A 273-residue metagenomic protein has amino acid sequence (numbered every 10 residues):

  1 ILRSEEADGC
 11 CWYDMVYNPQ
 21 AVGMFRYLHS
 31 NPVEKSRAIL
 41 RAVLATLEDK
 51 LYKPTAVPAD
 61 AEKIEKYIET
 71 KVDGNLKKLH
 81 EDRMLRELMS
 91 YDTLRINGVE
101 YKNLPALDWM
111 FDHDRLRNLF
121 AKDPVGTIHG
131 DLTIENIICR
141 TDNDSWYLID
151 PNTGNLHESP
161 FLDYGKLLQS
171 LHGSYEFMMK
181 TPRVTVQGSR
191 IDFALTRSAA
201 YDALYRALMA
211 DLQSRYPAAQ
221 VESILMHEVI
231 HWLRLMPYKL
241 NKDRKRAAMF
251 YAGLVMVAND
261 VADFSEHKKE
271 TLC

Functional and structural regions predicted by a protein language model:
I1-C11: Short beta-strand micro-motifs within the conserved protein kinase catalytic domain, predominantly in the N-lobe
R3, V16-Y17, D150-P151: Residue-level recognition of conserved beta-strand positions in structured domain cores
G9-V22: Conserved short submotifs of the Hanks-type protein kinase catalytic core that shape the nucleotide-binding pocket
M24-L88, D92, A106-A121, E135 (+2 more regions): Conserved kinase catalytic-core helix
W109-F161: Active-site acidic catalytic loop and adjacent metal/ATP-binding pocket of ATP-dependent phosphoryl transfer enzymes
T153-L212, V229-R244: Active-site activation/catalytic loop segments of kinase-like enzymes and analogous catalytic loops in related
S198-C273: ATP/Mg2+ or Mg2+-diphosphate-binding catalytic cores that bind nucleotide phosphates or diphosphates via glycine-rich
